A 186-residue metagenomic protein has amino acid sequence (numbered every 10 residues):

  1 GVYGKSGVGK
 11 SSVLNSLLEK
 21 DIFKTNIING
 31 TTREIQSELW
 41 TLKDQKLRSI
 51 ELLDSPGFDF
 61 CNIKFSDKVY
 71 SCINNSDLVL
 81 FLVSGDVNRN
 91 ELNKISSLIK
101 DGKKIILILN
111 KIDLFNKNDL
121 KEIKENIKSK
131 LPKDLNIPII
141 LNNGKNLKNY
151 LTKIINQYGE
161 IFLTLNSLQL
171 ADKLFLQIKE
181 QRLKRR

Functional and structural regions predicted by a protein language model:
G1-P56, F60: Conserved G1/Walker A P-loop phosphate-binding module
G1-Y3, V8, L14, G144-R186: C-terminal-of-GTPase-core extension/linker across diverse P-loop GTPases
G9-S11, F60-C61, N90, F115-K117: Short active-site-adjacent helix-start/loop capping segments
K24-T25, N90, Y158, F162: Secondary-structure transition/capping residues
G30, F60-F65, V87-N90: Short secondary-structure boundary/capping elements
T41-E51, D67-I137: Conserved C-terminal guanine-recognition region of P-loop GTPase G domains, centered on the G4
F58-D59, S66-V83, L147-T152, L183: Long, low-complexity, intrinsically disordered polar/charged segments
D113-Q169: Canonical P-loop GTPase G-domain recognition
